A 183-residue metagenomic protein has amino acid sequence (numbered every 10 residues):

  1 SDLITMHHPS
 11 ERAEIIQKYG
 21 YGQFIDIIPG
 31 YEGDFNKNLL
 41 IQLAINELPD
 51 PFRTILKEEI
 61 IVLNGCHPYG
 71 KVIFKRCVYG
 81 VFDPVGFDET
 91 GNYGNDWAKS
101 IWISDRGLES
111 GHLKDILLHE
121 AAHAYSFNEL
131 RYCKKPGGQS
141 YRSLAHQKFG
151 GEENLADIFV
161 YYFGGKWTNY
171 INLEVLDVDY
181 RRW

Functional and structural regions predicted by a protein language model:
S1-G86, V175, W183: A metal-dependent hydrolase signature that marks the N-terminal structural subdomain at the beginning of catalytic folds
Y31-Q42, G107-I116, G150-N154: Soluble non-cytosolic domains of exported or imported proteins
R53-I55, G91-W97, G150-N154: Extracellular/periplasmic catalytic domains that process cell-envelope and extracellular macromolecules
E59-V62, K114-L118: Short, functionally critical alpha-helical segments immediately adjacent to catalytic or ligand/cofactor-binding
H67-L113, A121-F127: Active-site scaffold of zinc-dependent metalloenzymes
S100-G107, L130-Q147, N169: Substrate-binding clefts and substrate-entry loops adjacent to catalytic sites of polymer-processing enzymes acting on
A121-G137, L155, F163-G165: Catalytic Zn2+-binding segment of zinc metalloproteases
A145-W183: Long, well-structured alpha-helical subdomains associated with metal-dependent extracellular/ecto-lumenal hydrolases
